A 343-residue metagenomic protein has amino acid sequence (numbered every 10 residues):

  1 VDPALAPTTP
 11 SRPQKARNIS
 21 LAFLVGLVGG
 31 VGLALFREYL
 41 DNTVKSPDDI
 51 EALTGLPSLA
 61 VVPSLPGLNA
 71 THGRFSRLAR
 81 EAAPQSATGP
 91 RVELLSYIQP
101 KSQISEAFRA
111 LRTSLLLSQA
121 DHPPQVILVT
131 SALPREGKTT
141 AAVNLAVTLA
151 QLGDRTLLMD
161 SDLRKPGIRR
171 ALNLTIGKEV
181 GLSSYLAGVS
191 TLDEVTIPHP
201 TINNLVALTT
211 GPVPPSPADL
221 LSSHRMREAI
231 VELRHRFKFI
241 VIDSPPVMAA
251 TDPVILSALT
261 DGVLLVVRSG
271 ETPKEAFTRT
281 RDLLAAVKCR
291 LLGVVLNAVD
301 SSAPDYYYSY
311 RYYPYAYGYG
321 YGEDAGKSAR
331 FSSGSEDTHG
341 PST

Functional and structural regions predicted by a protein language model:
P3-L21, V25, L116: Long, low-complexity, repeat-rich, intrinsically disordered, solvent-exposed domains used in surface/appendage assembly
S20-L145, A150-R155, S161-A171, T175-S183 (+4 more regions): Short boundary/hinge segments that flank catalytic cores
L53-S58, I255-V266: Gly/Ser-rich helix-loop-strand patches that form or flank binding pockets for ribonucleotide-derived cofactors
D154, R170, T201, A249-T251: Cytosolic nucleotide-binding catalytic cores of signal-transduction proteins
G177-V213: Nucleotide-state-sensitive switch-loop elements of NTP-binding domains
T210-A250, S257: Phosphate-binding/switch loop-helix module in NTP-utilizing enzymes
F239, G262-L265, G293: Well-ordered beta-strand positions
S244-A249, T260-T278: Conserved Switch II/interswitch segment of TRAFAC-class P-loop GTPases
